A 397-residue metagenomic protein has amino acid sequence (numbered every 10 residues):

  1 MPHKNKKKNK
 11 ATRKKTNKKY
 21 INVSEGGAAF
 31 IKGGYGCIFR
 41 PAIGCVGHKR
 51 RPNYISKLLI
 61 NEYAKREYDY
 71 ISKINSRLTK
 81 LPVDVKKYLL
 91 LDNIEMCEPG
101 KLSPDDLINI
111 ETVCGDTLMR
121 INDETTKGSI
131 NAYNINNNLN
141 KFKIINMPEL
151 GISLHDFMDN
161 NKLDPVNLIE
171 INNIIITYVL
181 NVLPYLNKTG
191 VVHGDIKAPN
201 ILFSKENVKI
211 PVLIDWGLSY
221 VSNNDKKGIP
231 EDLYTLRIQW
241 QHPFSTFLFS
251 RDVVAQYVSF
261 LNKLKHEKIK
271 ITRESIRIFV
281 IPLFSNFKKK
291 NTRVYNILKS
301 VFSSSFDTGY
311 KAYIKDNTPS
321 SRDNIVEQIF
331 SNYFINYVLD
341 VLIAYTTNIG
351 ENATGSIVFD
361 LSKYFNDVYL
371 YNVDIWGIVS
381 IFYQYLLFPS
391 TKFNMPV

Functional and structural regions predicted by a protein language model:
M1-I21, E25-G26, M147: Arg/Lys-rich, intrinsically disordered low-complexity tails that mediate electrostatic binding and condensation
G34-N122: ATP-binding glycine-rich loop module of kinase domains
V85-E170: Conserved structural core of kinase catalytic domains
I175-I176: Activation segment signature within eukaryotic-like protein kinase domains
V182-L186: Conserved hydrophobic alpha-helix
N187-S204: Catalytic-loop of the protein kinase fold
I210-V212, W216-S390: C-lobe/activation-segment region of protein kinase-like
